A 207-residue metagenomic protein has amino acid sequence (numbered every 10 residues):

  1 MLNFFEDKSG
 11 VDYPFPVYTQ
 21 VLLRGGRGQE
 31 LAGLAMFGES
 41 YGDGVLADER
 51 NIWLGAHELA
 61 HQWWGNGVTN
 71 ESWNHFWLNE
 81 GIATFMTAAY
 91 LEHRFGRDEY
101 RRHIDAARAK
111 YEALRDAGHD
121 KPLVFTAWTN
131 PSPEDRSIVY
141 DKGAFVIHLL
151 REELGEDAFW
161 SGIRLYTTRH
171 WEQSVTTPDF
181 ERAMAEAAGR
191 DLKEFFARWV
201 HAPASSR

Functional and structural regions predicted by a protein language model:
M1-Q62, N66-H75, M86, T129-E134: Juxtacatalytic substrate-recognition/specificity segment
D12-Y13, R94, D98, R136-R207: Amphipathic alpha-helical substructures
Y90-D116, F159-S161: Short helix/loop segments within enzyme catalytic domains that coordinate or immediately flank catalytic cofactors
A117-P133: The feature captures the short pre-catalytic strand/loop hairpin that immediately precedes and shapes the active-site
